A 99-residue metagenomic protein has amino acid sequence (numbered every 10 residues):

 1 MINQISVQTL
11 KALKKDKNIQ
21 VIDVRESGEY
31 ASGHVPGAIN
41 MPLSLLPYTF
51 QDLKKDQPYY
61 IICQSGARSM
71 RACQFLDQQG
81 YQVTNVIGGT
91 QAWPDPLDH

Functional and structural regions predicted by a protein language model:
M1-I19, S27-P58, A67-H99: Rhodanese-like catalytic fold shared by cysteine-dependent sulfurtransferases and DSP/PTP-type phosphatases
D23: Phosphate-rich cofactor/ligand-interacting catalytic cores and adjacent structured alpha/beta frameworks
I62: Short, surface-exposed ligand- or partner-binding patches at beta-edge/loop junctions that are enriched in aromatics
